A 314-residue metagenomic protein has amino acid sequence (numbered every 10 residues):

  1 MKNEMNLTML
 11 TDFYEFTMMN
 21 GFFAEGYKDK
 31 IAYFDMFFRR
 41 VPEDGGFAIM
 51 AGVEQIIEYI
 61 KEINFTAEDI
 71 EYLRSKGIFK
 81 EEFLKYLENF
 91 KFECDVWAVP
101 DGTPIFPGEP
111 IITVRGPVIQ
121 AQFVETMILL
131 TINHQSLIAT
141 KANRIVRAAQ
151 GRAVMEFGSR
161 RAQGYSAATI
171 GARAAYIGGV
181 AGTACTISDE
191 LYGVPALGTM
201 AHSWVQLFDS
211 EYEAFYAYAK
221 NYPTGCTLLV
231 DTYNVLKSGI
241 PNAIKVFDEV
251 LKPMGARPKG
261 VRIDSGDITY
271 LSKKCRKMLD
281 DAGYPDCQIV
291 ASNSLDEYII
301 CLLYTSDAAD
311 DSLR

Functional and structural regions predicted by a protein language model:
M1-Y33, R40-P42, I78, L84-E93 (+2 more regions): Buried, small/hydrophobic-residue-enriched core segments of structured protein domains
Y33-E88: N-terminal, Lys/Arg-enriched amphipathic/low-complexity engagement segments that precede the first folded domain
Y304-L313: Conserved small/polar residues in nucleotide/adenosyl-binding loops
